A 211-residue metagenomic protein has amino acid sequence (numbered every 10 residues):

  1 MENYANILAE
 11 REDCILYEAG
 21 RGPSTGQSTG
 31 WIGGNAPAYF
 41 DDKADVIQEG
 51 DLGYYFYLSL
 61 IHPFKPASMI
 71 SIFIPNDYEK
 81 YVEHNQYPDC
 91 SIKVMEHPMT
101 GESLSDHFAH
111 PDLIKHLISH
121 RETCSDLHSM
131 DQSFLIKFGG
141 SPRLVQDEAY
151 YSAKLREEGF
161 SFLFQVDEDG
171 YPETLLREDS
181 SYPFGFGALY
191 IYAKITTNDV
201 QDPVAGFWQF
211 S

Functional and structural regions predicted by a protein language model:
M1-S211: Preference for intrinsically disordered or flexible, low-complexity segments and adjacent hinge/connector residues
